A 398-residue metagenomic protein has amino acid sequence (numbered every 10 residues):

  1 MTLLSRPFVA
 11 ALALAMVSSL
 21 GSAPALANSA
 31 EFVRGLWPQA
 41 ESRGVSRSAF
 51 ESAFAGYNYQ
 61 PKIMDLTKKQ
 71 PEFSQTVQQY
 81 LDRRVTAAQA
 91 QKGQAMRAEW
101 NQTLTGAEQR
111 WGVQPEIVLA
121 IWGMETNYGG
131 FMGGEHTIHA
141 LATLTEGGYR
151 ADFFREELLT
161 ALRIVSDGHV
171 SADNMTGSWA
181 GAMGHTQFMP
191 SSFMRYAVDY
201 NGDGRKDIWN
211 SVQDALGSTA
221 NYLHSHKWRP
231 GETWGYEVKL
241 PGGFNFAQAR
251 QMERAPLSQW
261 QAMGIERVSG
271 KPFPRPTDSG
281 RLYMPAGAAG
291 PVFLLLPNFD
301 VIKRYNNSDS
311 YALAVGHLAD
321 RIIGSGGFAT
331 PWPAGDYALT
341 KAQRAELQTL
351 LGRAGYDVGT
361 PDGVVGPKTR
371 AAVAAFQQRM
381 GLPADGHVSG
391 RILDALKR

Functional and structural regions predicted by a protein language model:
M1-A11: Bacterial N-terminal signal peptides that target proteins for export
A10-G21: Bacterial N-terminal signal peptides
G21-A27: Sec/Tat signal peptide C-region and signal peptidase I cleavage site
N28-S52: Mature N-terminal segment immediately following signal peptide/propeptide cleavage in secreted/periplasmic
F32-Q39, T103, A140, L347 (+1 more regions): A general alpha-helix detector
V45-T277, G290-L295, V301-A319, I323-K341 (+3 more regions): Catalytic glycan-binding domains that act on GlcNAc-containing polysaccharides
D278-F293, K341-L351: Short glycine/proline-rich, acidic loop/turn segments that cap or connect secondary-structure elements
L339-R344, G352-R398: Short acidic, glycine/serine/threonine-rich helix-capping segments at coil-helix boundaries
